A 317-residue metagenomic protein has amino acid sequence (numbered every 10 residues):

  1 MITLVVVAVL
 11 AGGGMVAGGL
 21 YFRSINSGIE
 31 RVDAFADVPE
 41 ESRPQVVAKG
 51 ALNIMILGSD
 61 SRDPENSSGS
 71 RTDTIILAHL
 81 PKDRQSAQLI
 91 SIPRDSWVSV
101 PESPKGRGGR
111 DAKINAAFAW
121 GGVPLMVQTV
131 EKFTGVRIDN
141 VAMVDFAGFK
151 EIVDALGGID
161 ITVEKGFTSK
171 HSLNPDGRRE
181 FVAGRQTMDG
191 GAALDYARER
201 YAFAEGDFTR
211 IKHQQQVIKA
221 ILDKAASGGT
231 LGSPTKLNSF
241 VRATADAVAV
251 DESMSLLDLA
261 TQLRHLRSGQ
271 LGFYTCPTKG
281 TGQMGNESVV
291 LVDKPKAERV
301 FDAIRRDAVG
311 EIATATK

Functional and structural regions predicted by a protein language model:
M1-K317: Non-catalytic, solvent-exposed segments at the cell envelope interface
